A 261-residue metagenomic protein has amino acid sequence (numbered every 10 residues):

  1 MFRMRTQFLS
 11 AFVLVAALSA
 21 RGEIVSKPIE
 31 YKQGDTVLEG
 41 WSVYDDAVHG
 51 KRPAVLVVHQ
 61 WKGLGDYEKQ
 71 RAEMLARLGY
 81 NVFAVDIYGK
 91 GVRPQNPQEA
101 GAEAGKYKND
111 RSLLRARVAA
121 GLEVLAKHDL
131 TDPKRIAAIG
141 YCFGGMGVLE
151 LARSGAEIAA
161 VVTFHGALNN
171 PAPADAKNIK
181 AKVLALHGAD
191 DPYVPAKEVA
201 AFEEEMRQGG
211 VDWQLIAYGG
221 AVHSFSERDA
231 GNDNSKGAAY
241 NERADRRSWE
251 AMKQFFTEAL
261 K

Functional and structural regions predicted by a protein language model:
M1-L9: Bacterial N-terminal signal peptides that target proteins for export
F12-R21: Hydrophobic h-region of N-terminal signal peptides that target proteins for export in Gram-negative bacteria
P28-H128, E227-A239: Serine-hydrolase catalytic machinery in alpha/beta-hydrolase-like enzymes
W41, R207-K261: C-terminal catalytic histidine-bearing segment of alpha/beta-hydrolase fold enzymes
R71, P195-M206: Short alpha-helix in the alpha/beta-hydrolase fold that links the catalytic acid
V118-I179: Primarily recognizes the serine-hydrolase "nucleophile elbow" in alpha/beta-hydrolase and SGNH/GDSL folds
I179, A185-H187, D191: Short beta-strand/loop motif that positions the catalytic acidic residue of the alpha/beta-hydrolase fold
D190-V194, H223: Acidic catalytic loop of the alpha/beta-hydrolase fold
